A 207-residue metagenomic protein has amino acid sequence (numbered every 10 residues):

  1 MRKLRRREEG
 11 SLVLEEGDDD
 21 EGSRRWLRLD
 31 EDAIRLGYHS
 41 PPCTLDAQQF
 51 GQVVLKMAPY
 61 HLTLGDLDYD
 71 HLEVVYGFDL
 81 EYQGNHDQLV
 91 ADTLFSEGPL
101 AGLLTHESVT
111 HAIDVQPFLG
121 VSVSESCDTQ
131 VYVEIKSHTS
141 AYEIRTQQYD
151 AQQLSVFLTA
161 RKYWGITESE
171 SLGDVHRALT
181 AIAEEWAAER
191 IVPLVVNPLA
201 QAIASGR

Functional and structural regions predicted by a protein language model:
M1, V54-L62, L179, A183-I191: Hydrophobic, Leu/Ile/Phe/Ala-enriched alpha-helical segments that form helix-helix packing faces
M1-E31, R35, A200-G206: N-terminal low-complexity, intrinsically disordered segments
D19-S23, A58, H138-E143: Short amphipathic beta-strand starts and helix->beta connectors
R25-P41, D68-G77, Q152-W164: Glycine-rich, often proline-containing surface loops adjacent to acidic residues and nearby aromatics that form
W26-L64: Hydrophobic alpha-helical segments and helix pairs
D66-D68, L194: A generic structural motif
Y69-Y149, F157: Aromatic/basic-lined ligand-recognition segments that form π-stacking hydrophobic pockets flanked by Lys/Arg to engage
S155-R207: C-terminal structured interaction module
